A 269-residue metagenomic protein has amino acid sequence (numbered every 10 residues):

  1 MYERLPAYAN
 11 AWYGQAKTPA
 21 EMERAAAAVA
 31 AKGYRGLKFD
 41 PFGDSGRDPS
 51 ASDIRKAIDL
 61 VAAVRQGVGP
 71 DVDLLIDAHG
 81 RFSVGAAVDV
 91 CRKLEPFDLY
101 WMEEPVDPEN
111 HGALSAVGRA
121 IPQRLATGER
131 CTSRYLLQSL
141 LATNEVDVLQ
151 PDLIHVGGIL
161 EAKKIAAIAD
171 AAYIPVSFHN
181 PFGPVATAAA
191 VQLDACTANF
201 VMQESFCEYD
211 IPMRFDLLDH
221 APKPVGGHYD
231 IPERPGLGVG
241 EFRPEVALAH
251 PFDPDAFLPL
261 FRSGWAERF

Functional and structural regions predicted by a protein language model:
M1-L75, R81, V88, R92-P96 (+1 more regions): N-terminal capping/lid subdomain adjacent to the active-site entrance of alpha/beta enzymes
A7-N10, R35-F39, V72-A78, M102-E103 (+4 more regions): Hydrophobic faces of well-ordered beta-strands that scaffold small-molecule active sites in alpha/beta enzyme cores
Q15, G43-I54, I76-G85, W101-N110 (+3 more regions): Short, small-residue-enriched loops and turns at beta-alpha junctions that line or gate enzyme active sites
R92, D98, E109-P235: Shared catalytic-loop signature of beta/alpha-barrel
D98, M102-A116, P259-F269: Repeat-unit-sized solenoid/scaffold elements
